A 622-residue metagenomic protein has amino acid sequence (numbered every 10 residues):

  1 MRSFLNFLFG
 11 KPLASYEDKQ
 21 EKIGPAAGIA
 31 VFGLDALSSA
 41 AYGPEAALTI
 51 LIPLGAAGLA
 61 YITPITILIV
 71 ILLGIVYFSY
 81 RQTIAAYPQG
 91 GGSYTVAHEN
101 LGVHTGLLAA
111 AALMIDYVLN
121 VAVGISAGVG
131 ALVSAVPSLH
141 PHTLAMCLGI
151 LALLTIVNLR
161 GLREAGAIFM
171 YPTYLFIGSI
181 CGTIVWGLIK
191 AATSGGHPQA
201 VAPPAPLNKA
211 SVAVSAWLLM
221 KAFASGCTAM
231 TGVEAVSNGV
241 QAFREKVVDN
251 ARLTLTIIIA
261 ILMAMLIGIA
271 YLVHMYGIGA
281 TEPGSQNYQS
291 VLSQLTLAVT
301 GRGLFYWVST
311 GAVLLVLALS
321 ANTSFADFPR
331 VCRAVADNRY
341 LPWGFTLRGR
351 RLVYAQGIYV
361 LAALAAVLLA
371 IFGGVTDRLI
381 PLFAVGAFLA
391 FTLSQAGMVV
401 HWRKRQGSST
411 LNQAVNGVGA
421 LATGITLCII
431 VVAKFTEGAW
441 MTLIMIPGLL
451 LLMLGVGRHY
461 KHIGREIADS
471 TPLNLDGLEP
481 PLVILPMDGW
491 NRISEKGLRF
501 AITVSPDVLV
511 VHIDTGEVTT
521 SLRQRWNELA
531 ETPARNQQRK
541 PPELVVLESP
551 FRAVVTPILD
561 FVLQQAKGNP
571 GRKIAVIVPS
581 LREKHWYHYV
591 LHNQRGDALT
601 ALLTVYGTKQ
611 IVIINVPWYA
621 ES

Functional and structural regions predicted by a protein language model:
M1-A46, F78, Q89, A97-H104 (+3 more regions): Membrane-interface "cap" regions at the ends of multi-pass membrane proteins
M1-S15, H462-T471, D476-S622: Cytosolic C-terminal regulatory domains/tails of membrane transporters and channels
L48-Q89, S93-H98, H104-A110, V123-I150 (+1 more regions): Extracellular loop-to-transmembrane helix junctions
V103, P141-L148, A242-A264, A334-A370 (+1 more regions): Loop-to-transmembrane helix boundary motifs in multi-pass membrane proteins
Y174, S179-T231, A433, E437: Helix-loop-helix junctions that connect adjacent transmembrane segments in multi-pass membrane transporters
F176-A205, A270-I278, S394-Q406, G455-G464: Hydrophobic alpha-helical segments and their helix-loop junctions in multi-pass secondary transporters
G187-P198, L253-L292: Extracellular/periplasmic helix-exit of transmembrane alpha-helices
G344-A355, F391-F435, S470-P472: C-terminal membrane-solvent junction of multi-pass transporters and transport-like membrane proteins
